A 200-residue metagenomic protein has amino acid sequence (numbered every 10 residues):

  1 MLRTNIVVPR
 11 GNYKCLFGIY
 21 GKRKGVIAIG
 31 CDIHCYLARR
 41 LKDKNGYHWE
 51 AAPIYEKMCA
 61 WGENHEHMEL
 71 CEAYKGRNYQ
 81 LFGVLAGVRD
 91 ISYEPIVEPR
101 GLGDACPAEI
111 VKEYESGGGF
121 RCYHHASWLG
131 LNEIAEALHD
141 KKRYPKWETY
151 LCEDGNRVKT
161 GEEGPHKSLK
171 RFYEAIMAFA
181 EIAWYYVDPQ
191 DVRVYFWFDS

Functional and structural regions predicted by a protein language model:
M1-A28: N-terminal amphipathic/basic-hydrophobic helices that include classical n-h-c signal peptides and signal-anchor
F17, G25-V192, F198-S200: Acidic (Asp/Glu-rich) sequence patches and key acidic residues that form negatively charged surfaces used
